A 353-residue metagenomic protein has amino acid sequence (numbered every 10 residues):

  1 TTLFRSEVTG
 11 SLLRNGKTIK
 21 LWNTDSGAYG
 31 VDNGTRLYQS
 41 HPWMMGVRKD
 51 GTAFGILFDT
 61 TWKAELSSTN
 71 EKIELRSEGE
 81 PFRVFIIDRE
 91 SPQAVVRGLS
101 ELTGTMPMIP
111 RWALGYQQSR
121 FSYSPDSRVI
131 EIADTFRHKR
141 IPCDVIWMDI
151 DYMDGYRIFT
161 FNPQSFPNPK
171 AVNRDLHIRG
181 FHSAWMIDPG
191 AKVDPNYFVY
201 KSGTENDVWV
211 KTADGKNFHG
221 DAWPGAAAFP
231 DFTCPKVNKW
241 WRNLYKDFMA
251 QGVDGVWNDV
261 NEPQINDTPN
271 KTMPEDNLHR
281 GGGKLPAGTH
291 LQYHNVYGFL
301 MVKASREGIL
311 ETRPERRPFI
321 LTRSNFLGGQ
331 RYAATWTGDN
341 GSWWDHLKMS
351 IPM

Functional and structural regions predicted by a protein language model:
T1-M353: Catalytic-domain carbohydrate-binding cleft regions of carbohydrate-active enzymes
